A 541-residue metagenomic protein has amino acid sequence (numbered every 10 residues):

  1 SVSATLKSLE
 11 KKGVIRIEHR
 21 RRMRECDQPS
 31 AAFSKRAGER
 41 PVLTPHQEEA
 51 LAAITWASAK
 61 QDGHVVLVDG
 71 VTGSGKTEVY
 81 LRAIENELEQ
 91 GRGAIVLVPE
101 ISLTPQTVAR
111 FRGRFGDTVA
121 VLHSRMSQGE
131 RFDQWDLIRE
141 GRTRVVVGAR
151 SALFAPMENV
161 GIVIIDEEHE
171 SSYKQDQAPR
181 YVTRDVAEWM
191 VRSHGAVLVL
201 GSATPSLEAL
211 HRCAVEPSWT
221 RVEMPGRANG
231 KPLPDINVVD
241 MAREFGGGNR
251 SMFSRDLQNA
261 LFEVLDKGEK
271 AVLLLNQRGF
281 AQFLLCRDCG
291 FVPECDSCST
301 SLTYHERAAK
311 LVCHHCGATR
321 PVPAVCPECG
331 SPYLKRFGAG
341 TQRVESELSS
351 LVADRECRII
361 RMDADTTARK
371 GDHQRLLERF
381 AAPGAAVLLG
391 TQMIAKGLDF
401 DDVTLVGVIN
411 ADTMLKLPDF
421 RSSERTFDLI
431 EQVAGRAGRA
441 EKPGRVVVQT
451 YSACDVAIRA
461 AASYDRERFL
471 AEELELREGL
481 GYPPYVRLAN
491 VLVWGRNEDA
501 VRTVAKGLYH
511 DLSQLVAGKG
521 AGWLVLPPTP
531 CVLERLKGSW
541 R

Functional and structural regions predicted by a protein language model:
S1-K35: Interdomain "pre-motor" coupling segment immediately N-terminal to P-loop NTPase/helicase cores
A31-R36, R535-R541: Short, low-order "capping/linker" segments at domain edges
K35-E48, A52, D62-R502, K506-K519 (+2 more regions): Inter-lobe coupling/hinge segments of SF2-like helicase ATPases
T55: Short, locally clustered residues in the helix-turn-helix/winged-helix DNA-binding domain
